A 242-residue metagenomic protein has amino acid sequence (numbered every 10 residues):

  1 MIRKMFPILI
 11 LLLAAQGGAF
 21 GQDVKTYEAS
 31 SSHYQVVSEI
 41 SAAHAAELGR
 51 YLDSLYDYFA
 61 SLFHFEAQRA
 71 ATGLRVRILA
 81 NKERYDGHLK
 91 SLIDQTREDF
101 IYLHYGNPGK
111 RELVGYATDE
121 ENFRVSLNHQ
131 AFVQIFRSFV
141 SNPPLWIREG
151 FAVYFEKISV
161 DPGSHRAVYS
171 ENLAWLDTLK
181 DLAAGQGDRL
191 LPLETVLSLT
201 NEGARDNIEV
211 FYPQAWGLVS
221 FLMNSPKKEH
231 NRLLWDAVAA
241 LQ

Functional and structural regions predicted by a protein language model:
M1-R3: N-terminal secretory signal peptides that target proteins for export/translocation
M5-F6, R77-L79, V168: Small/flexible residues
M5-Q16: Bacterial N-terminal signal peptides
G21-R148, S159-P162, L197-T200, E209: Juxtacatalytic substrate-recognition/specificity segment
Y27, K90-G115, F139-Q242: Acidic/His/Gly-enriched intrinsically disordered linker/tail segments that often contain short helix/coil "MoRF-like"
